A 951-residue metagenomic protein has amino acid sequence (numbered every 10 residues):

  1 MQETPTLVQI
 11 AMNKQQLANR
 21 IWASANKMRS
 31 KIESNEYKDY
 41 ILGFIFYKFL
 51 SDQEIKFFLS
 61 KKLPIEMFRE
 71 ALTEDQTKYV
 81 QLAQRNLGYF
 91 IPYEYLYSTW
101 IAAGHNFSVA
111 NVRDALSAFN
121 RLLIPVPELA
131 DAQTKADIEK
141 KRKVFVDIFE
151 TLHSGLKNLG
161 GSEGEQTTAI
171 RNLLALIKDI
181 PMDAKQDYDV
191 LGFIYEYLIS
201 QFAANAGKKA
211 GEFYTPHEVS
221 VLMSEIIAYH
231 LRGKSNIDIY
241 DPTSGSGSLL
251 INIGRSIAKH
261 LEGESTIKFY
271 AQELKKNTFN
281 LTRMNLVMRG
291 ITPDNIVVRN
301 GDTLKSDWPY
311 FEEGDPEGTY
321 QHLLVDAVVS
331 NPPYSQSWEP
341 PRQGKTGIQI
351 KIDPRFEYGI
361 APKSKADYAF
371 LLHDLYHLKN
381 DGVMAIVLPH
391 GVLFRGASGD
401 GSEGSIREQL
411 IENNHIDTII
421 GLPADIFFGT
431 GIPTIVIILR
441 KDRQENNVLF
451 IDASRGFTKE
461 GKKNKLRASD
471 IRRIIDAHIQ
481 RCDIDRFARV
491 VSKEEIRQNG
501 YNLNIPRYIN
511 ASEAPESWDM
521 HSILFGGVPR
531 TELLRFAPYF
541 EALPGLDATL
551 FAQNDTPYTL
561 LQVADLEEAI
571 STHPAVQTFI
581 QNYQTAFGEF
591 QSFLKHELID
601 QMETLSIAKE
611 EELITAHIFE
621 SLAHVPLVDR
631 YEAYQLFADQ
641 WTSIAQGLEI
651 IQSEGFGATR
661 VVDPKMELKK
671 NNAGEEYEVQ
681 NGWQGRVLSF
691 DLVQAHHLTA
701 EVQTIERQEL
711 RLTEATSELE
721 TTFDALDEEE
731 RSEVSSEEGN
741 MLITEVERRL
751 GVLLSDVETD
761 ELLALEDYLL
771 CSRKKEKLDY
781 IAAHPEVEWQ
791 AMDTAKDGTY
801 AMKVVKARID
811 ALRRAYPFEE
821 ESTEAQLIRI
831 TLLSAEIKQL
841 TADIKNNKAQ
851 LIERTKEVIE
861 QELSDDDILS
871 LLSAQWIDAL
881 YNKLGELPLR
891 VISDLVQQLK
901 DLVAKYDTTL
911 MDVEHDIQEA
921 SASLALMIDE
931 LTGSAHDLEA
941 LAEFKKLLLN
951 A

Functional and structural regions predicted by a protein language model:
M1-I227, D294-T303, G421-A424, V448-D452 (+3 more regions): Non-catalytic, mostly N-terminal accessory regions of nucleic-acid modification and defense proteins
A18, W338, N380-D381: Aromatic/glycine/proline-enriched transmembrane-helix motif characteristic of membrane-embedded glycan-assembly enzymes
K27, E33-F49, I360-L439, Y906: Conserved Class I SAM-dependent methyltransferase catalytic core
V112, Y358-I360: Extracellular loop and loop/strand-boundary signature of outer-membrane beta-barrel proteins
E163, A184, T243, A271-K275 (+13 more regions): Hydrophobic alpha-helical scaffolding
K209-S330, S335-T346, I352-E357, A369 (+3 more regions): Conserved S-adenosyl-L-methionine
A258, V287, I291, P333 (+12 more regions): Hydrophobic alpha-helix feature that most strongly marks membrane-spanning transmembrane helices and their immediate
Q321-D326, L371, D442-W518: Polynucleotide-recognition surfaces of large bacterial nucleic-acid defense/processing enzymes
